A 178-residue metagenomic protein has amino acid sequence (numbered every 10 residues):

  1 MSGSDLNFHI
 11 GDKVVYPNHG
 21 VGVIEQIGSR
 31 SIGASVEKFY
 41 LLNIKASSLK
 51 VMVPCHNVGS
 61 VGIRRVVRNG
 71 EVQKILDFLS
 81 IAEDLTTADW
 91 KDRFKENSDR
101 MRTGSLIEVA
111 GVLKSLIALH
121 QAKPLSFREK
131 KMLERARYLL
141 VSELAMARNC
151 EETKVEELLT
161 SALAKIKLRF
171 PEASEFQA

Functional and structural regions predicted by a protein language model:
M1-V61: A positional/architectural concept
H56, V61-A178: Charge/polar-rich, low-complexity and marginally structured segments
